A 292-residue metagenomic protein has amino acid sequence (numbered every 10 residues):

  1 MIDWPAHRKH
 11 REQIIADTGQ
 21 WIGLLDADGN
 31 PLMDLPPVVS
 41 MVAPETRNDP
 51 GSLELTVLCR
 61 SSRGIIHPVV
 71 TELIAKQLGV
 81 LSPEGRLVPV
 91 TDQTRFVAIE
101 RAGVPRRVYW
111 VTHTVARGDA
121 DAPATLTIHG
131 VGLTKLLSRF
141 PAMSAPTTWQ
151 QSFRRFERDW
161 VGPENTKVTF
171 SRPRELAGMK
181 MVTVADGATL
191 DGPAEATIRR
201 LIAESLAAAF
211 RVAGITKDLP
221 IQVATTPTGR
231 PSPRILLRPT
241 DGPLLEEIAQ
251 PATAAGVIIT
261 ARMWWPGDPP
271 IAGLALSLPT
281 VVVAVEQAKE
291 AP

Functional and structural regions predicted by a protein language model:
M1-I15, G29, T280-P292: Acidic, small/polar-enriched beta strand-loop surface segments
I2-P5, K9, G79-P220: Surface-exposed cap/loop segments at beta↔alpha junctions
H7-P50: Solvent-exposed edge beta-strands and adjacent loop segments that serve as assembly or binding interfaces
I22, L55, V97, V111 (+3 more regions): Generic structural hydrophobic/aromatic packing signal, biased to beta-strands
L32, S61-H67, V104-V108, T134-P141 (+2 more regions): Short, surface-exposed beta-strand/loop "edge" segments at domain boundaries and coil↔beta transitions
P37-E45, V111-D119, A261: Short amphipathic beta-strand and strand-loop transition segments with alternating hydrophobic
P44-I74, A124-K135, P251: Oligomerization/assembly interface segments of phage tail-like spikes and tubes
D121-L137, L219-P292: Short beta-strand-centered interaction patches in the first periplasmic/extracellular domains of large envelope
